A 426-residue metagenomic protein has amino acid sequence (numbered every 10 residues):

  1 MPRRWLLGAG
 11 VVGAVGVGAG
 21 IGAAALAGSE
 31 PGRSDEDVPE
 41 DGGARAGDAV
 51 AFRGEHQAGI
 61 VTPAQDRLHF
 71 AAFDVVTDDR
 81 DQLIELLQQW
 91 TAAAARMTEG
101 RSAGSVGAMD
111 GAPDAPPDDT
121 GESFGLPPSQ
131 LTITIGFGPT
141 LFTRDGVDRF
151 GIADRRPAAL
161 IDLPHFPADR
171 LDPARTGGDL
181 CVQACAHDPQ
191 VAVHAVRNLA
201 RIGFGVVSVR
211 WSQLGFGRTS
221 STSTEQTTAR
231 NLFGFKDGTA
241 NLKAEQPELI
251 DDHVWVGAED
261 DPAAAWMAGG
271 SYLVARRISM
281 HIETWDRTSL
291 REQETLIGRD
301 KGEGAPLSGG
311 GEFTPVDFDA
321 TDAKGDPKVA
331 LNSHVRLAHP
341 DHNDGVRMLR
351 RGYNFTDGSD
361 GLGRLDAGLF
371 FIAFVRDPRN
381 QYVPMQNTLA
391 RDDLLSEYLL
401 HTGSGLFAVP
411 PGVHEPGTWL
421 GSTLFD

Functional and structural regions predicted by a protein language model:
W5-D426: Long, histidine/aromatic-enriched segments associated with O2/redox biology
